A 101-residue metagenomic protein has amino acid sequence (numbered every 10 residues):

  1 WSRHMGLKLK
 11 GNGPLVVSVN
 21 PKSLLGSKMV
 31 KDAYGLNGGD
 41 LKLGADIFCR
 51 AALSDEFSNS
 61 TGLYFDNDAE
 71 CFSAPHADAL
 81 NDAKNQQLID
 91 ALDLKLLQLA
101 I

Functional and structural regions predicted by a protein language model:
S2-I101: NAD(P)H-dependent oxidoreductase Rossmann-fold/reductase module
